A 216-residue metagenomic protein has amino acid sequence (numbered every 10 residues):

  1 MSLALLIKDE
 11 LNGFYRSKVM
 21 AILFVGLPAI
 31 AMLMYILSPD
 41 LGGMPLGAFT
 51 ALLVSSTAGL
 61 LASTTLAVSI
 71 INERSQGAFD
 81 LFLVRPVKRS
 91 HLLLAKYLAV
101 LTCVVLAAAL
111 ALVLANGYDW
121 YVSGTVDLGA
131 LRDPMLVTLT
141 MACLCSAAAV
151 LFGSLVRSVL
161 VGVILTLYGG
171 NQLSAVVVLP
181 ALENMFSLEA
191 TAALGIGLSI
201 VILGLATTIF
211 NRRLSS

Functional and structural regions predicted by a protein language model:
M1-L23: Aromatic- and glycine-rich beta-strand/loop motifs that create alpha-glucan
L23-A29, L160-L173: Central hydrophobic cores of alpha-helical transmembrane segments in multi-pass integral membrane proteins
P45, L114-L136: Membrane-interfacial helix-loop-helix connectors in multipass membrane proteins
F49-N72: Long, hydrophobic alpha-helical segments
S69-L101: Helix-loop-helix units of permease transmembrane domains in multi-pass membrane transporters, especially ABC
K88-N116, W120, L139, C143: Selective transmembrane-helix segments that form parts of the transport pathway or gating/packing helices in multipass
R132-V156, L198-G204: Hydrophobic alpha-helical transmembrane segments of polytopic membrane proteins
S199-S216: Junction motif at the cytosolic side of a transmembrane helix
